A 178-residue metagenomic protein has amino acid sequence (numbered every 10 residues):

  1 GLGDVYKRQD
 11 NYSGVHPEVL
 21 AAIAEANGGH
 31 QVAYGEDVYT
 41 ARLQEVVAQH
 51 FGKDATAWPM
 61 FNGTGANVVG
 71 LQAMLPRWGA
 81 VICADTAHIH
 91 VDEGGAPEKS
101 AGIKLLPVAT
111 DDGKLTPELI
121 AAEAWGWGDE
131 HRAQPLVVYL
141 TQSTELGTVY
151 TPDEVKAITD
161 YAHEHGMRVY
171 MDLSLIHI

Functional and structural regions predicted by a protein language model:
G1-Y6, I178: Short, small-residue-biased leader/transition segments that mark boundaries at the very start of proteins
K7, L115-L173: Active-site phosphate-binding strand-loop segment of PLP-dependent enzymes
Q9, Y34-E36, A57-F61, C83-A84 (+4 more regions): General beta-strand structural signal in soluble alpha/beta enzymes
Y12, A24-V32, Q49-G52, A122-D129 (+1 more regions): Generic secondary-structure signature for well-ordered alpha-helical cores
V15-G63, D85-T86, H90-V91, A96: Conserved N-terminal alpha-helix of the aminotransferase class I/II PLP-enzyme fold
V47, H177-I178: Adenylate-forming
A55-L75, V108-T110: Conserved core of the PLP fold type I
L75-Q134: PLP-dependent aminotransferase-like
